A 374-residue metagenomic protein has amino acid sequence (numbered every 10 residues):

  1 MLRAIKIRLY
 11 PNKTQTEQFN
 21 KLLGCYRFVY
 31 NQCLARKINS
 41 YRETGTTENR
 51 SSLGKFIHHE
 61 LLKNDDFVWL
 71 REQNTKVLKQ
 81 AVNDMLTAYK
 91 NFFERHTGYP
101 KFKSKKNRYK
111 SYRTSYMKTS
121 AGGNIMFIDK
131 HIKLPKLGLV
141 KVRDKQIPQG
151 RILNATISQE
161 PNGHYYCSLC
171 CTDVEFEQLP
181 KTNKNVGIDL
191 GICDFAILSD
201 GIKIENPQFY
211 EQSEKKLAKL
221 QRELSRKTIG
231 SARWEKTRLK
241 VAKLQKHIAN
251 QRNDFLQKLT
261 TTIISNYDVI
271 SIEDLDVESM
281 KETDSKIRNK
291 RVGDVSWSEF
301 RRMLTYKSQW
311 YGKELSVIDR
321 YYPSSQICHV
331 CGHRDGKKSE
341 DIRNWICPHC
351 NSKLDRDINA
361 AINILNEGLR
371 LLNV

Functional and structural regions predicted by a protein language model:
M1-L78: Gly/serine-rich nucleotide phosphate-binding loop at the start of the catalytic core of nucleotide/ADP-ribose-handling
R3, E17, P148-R151, P161-V374: Positively charged, helix-rich recognition surfaces that bind polyanionic ligands
I5-L9, V140-D144, K203-N206: Generic detection of short hydrophobic beta-strand segments and adjacent strand-loop junctions
C33, A81-F92, I358-G368, L372: Stable alpha-helical structural segments in soluble proteins, enriched in small hydrophobic residues
L34-Y41, Y89, F93-P100, D274: Long, hydrophobic, amphipathic alpha-helical segments used as structural scaffolds
G45-K55, K103-K106, S265-D268, I272-E273: Charge-rich, acidic-biased intrinsically disordered regions
S52-E160, D294: Acidic carboxylate diad motif detector
